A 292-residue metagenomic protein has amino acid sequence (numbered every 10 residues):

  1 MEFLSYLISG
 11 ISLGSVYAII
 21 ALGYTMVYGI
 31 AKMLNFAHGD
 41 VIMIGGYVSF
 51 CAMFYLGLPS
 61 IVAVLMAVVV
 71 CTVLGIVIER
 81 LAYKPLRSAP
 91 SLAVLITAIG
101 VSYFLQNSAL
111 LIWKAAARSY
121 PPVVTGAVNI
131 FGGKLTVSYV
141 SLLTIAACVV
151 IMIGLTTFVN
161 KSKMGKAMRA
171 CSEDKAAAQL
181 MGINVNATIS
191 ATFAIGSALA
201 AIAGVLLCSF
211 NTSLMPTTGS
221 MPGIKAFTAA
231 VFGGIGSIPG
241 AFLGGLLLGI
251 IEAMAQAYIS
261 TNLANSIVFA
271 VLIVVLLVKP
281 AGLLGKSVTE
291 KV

Functional and structural regions predicted by a protein language model:
M1-I20, V48, S60-A63, A89-V94 (+5 more regions): Membrane-interfacial amphipathic/re-entrant helices at transmembrane-helix boundaries
I8, I30-V77, L81, G234: Membrane-embedded helix boundary and interhelical linker motif in transport proteins
L13, L135-L214, I238-G244: Helix-loop-helix "hairpin" substructures at the membrane interface of multi-pass membrane proteins
Y17, G57-V69, S190-A200, G204-A270: Transmembrane alpha-helical segments in multi-pass inner-membrane proteins
Y24, G57-V101, S108, L243-L248 (+1 more regions): Alpha-helical transmembrane segments within multi-pass membrane transporters and channels
Y24-L34, T228-S237, V278: Transmembrane alpha-helix interface/packing and boundary motifs in multi-pass membrane proteins, characterized by
G46-F50, A67-L74, I99-A109, A147-T156 (+3 more regions): Hydrophobic core segments of alpha-helical transmembrane domains in multi-pass membrane transport and ion-translocation
P85-K161, T188, M254, I259 (+3 more regions): Transmembrane helix-bundle core of multi-pass membrane transporters and related energy-transducing complexes
